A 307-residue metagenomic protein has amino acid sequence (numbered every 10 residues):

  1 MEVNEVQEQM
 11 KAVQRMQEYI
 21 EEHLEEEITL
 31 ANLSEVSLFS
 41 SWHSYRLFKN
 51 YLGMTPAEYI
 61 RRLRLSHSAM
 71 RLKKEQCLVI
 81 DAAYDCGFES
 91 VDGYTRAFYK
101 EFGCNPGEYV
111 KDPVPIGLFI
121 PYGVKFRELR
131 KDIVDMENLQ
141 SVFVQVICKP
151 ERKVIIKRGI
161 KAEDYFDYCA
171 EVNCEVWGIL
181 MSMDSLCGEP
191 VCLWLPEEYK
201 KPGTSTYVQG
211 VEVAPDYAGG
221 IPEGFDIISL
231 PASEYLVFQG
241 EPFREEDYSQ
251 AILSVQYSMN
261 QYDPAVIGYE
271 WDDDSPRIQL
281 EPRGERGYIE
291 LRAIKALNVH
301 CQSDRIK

Functional and structural regions predicted by a protein language model:
M1-M10, V299-K307: Short, Lys/Arg-enriched, disordered terminal segments
M1-N4, E27-L63, A83-N105: Basic/polar phosphate-binding segments, predominantly the helix-turn-helix DNA-binding elements of transcriptional
V6-Q9, E58-R61, F166, E245-Y248: Flexible, glycine- and charge-enriched loops at secondary-structure boundaries
Q7, Q14-A31, N50-D85, P113-V134: Terminal helix-turn-helix DNA-binding modules in bacterial transcription factors
S66, M70-K73, D92, R96-K307: A solvent-exposed interaction/effector surface
